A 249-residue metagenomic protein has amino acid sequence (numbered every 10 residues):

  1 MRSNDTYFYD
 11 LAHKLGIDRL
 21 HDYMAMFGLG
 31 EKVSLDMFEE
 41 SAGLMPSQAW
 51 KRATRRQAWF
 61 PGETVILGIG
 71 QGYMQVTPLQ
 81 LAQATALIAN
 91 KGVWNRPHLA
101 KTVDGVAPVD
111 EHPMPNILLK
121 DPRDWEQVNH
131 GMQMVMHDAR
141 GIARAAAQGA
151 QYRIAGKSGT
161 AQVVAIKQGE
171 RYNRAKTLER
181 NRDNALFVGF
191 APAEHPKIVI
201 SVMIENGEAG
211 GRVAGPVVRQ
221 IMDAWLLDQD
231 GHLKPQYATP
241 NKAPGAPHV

Functional and structural regions predicted by a protein language model:
M1-V202, P244-V249: Beta-lactam-recognizing serine transpeptidase/beta-lactamase-like catalytic domain environment
T77-Q83, V213-Q220: Short amphipathic alpha-helical face segments that pack within enzyme cores and frequently flank/anchor catalytic
S201-I204, I221: C-terminal soluble interaction/assembly domains
E208-A209: Short beta-strands and strand-coil junctions in structured, solvent-facing domains, enriched
A224-V249: Gram-negative outer-membrane assembly/targeting C-terminal domains
